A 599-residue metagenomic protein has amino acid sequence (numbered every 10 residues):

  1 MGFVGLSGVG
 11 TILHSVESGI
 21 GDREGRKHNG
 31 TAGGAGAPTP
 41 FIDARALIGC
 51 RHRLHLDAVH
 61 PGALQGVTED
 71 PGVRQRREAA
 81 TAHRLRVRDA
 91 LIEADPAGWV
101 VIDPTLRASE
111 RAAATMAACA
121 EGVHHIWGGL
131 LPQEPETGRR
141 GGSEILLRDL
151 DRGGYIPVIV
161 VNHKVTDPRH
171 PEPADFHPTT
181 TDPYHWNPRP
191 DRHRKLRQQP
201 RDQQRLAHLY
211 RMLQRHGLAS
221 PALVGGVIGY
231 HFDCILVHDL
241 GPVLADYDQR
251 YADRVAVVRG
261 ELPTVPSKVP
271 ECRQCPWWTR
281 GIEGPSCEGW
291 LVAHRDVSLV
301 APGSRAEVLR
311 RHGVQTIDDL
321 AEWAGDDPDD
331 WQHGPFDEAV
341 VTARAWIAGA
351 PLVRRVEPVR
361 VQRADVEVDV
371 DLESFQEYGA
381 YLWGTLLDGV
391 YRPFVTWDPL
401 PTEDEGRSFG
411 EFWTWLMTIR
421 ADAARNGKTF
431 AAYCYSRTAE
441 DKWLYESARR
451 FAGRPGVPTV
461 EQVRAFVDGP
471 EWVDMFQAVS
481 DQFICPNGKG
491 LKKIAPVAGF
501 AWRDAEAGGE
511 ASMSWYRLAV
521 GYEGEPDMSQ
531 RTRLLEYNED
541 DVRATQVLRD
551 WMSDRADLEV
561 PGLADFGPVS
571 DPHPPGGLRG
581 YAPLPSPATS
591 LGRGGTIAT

Functional and structural regions predicted by a protein language model:
G2-R152: Metal-dependent nuclease catalytic cores that hydrolyze phosphodiester bonds in DNA/RNA, characterized by
L6, A35-P38, A63, V165-T166 (+11 more regions): Flexible loop/turn segments at secondary-structure boundaries
A108-E110, G122-E136, R140-H170, F176-R254 (+1 more regions): Conserved DEDDh/DEDDy metal-dependent 3′-5′ exonuclease domain
K195, Q199-D202, L206-R215, P221-H294 (+1 more regions): Acidic, Mg2+-coordinating catalytic module of metal-dependent nucleases/exonucleases that use a two-metal-ion mechanism
W278, E283-A301, R305-W413: C-terminal extensions
E357, M552, A556-T599: Accessory, charged alpha-helical segments in nucleic-acid-processing enzymes
E377-G379, L386-G389, P455-G456, L591 (+1 more regions): Polyanion-binding interface signature
